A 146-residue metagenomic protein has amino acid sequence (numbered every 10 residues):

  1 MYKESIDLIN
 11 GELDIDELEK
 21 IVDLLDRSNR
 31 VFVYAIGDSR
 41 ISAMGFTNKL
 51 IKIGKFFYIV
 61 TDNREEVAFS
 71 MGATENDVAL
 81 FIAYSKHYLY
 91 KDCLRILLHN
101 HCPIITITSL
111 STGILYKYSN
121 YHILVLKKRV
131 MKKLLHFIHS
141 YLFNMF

Functional and structural regions predicted by a protein language model:
M1-E17: HTH-adjacent hinge/linker in prokaryotic transcriptional regulators
D16-S28: Glycine-rich phosphate/diphosphate-binding loops that line cofactor/substrate pockets in enzymes
N29-M145: Glycine-rich phosphate-binding loops that contact phosphosugars or nucleotide phosphates
